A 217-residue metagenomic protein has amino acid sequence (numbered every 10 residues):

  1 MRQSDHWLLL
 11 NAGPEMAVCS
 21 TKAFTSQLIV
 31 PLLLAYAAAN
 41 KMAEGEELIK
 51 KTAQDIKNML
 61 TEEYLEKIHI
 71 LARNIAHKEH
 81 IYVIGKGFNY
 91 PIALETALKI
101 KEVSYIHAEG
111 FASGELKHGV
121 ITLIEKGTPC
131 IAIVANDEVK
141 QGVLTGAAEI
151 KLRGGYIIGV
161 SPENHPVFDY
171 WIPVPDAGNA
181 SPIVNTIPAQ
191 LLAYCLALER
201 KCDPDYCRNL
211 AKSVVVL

Functional and structural regions predicted by a protein language model:
M1-L217: A SIS-like phosphosugar-recognition module
